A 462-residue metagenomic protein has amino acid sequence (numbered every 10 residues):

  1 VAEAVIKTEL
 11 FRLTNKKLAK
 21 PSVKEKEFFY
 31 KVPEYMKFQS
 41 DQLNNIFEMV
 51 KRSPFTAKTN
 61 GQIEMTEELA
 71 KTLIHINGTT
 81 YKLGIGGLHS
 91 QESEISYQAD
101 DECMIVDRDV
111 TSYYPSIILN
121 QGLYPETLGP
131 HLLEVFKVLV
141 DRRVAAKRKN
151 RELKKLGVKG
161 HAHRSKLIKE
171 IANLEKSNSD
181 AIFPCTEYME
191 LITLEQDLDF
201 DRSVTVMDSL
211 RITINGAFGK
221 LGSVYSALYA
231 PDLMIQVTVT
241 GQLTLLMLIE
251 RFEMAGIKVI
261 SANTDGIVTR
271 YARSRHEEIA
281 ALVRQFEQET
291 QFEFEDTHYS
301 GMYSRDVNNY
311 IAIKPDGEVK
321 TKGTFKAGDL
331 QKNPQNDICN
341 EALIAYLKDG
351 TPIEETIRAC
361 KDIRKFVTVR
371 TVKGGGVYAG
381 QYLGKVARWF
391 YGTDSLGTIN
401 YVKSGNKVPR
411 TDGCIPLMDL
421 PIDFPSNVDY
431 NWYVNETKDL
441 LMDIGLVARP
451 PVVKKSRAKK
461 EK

Functional and structural regions predicted by a protein language model:
V1-S116, L243, M247-E287, F292-M302 (+5 more regions): Conserved "right-hand" nucleotidyltransferase catalytic core of DNA-directed polymerases
E9, V140, K454-R457: Intrinsically disordered, low-complexity regions enriched in serine, threonine, proline and polar/charged residues
N15, S53, L69-A70, K82 (+2 more regions): C-terminal, non-catalytic extensions of nucleic-acid polymerases
A19-P21, A57, M65, K82 (+7 more regions): Intrinsically disordered, low-complexity, compositionally biased regions/tails
F28-E34, G122-P130, R151-K155, M189-D199 (+3 more regions): Charged, low-complexity surface segments at secondary-structure and domain boundaries
V50, A57, L174-A181, A448: Short, flexible helical or helix-coil boundary motifs
H75-M247, E253-A255, R270: Helical catalytic core of nucleic-acid polymerases
